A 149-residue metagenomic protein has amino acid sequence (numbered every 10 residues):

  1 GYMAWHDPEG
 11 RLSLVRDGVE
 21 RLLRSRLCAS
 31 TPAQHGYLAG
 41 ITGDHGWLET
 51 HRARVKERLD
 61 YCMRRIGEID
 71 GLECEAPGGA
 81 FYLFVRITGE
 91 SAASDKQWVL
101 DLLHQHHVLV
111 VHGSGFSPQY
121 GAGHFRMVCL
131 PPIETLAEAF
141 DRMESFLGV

Functional and structural regions predicted by a protein language model:
G1, R58-L59, R126, R142: Short, cationic motifs built from Arg/Lys/His that form the positively charged side of catalytic pockets
G1-K56, M63, L147: Conserved core segment of the aminotransferase class I/II
A4, F84-R86, V128-L130: Short hydrophobic/aromatic beta-strand micro-patches that form the beta-sheet surface supporting nucleotide- or nucleic
L38, A53-M63, C74-I87: Conserved glycine-rich beta-strand-loop-beta hairpin in the small C-terminal domain of fold type I
G89-A92, P132-E134: Helix N-cap motif at beta-to-alpha junctions
W98: Short active-site alpha-helical segment characteristic of glycosyltransferases and processive polysaccharide synthases
D101-V110, F116-V149: PLP-dependent enzyme catalytic core of the Aspartate aminotransferase-like
